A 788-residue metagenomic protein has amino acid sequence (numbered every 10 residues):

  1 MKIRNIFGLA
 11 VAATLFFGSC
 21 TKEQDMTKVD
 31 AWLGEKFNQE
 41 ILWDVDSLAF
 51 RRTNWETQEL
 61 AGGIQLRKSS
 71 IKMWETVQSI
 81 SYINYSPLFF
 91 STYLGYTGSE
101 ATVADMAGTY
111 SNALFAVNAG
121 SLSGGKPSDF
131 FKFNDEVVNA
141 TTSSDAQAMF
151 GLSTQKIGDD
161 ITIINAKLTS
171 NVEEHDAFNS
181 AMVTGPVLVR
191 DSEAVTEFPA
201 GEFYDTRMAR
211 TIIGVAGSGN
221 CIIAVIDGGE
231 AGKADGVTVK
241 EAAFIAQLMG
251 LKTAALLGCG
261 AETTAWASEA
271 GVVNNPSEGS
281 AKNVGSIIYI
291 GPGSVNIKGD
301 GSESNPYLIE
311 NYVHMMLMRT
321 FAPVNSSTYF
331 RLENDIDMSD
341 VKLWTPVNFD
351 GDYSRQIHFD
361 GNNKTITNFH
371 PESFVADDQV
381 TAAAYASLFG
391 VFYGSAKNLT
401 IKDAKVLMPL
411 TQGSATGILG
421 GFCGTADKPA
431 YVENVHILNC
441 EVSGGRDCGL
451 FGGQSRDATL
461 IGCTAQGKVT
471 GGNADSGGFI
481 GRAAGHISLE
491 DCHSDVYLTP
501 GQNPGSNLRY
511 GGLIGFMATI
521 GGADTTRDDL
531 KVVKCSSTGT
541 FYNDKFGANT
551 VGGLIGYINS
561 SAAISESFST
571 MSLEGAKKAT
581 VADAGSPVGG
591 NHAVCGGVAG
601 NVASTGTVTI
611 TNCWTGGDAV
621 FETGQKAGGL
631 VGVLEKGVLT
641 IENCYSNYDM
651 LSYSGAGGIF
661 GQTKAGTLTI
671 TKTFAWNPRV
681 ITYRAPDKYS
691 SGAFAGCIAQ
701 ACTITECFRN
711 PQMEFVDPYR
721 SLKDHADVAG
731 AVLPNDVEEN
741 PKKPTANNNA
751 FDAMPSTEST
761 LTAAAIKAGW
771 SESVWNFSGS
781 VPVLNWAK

Functional and structural regions predicted by a protein language model:
M1-N5: Positively charged n-region of N-terminal signal peptides that target proteins for export
I6-T14: Sec-dependent N-terminal signal peptides
F17-S19: C-terminal motif of bacterial Sec signal peptides marking the signal peptidase cleavage site
K22-M149, I157: Zymogen propeptides
N84-S86, L152-T162, R190-S192, V215-G219 (+1 more regions): Short acidic-glycine loop/turn motifs at beta-strand connectors
N118-Y204: Active-site-adjacent helix-turn-beta-strand microarchitecture at beta-sheet edges that either contains or buttresses
K126-S144, E197-L257, E262-G293: Conserved, well-ordered active-site substructure
S294-K788: Surface-exposed repetitive/solenoidal architectures
